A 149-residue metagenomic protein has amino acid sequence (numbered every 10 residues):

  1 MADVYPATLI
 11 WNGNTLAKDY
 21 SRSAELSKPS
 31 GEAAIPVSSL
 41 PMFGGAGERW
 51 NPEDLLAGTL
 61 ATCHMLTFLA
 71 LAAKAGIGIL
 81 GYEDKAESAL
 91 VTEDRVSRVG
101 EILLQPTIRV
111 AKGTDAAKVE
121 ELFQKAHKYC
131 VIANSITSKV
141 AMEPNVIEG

Functional and structural regions predicted by a protein language model:
M1-G58, L66-G149: Extended beta-strand/beta-hairpin segments
